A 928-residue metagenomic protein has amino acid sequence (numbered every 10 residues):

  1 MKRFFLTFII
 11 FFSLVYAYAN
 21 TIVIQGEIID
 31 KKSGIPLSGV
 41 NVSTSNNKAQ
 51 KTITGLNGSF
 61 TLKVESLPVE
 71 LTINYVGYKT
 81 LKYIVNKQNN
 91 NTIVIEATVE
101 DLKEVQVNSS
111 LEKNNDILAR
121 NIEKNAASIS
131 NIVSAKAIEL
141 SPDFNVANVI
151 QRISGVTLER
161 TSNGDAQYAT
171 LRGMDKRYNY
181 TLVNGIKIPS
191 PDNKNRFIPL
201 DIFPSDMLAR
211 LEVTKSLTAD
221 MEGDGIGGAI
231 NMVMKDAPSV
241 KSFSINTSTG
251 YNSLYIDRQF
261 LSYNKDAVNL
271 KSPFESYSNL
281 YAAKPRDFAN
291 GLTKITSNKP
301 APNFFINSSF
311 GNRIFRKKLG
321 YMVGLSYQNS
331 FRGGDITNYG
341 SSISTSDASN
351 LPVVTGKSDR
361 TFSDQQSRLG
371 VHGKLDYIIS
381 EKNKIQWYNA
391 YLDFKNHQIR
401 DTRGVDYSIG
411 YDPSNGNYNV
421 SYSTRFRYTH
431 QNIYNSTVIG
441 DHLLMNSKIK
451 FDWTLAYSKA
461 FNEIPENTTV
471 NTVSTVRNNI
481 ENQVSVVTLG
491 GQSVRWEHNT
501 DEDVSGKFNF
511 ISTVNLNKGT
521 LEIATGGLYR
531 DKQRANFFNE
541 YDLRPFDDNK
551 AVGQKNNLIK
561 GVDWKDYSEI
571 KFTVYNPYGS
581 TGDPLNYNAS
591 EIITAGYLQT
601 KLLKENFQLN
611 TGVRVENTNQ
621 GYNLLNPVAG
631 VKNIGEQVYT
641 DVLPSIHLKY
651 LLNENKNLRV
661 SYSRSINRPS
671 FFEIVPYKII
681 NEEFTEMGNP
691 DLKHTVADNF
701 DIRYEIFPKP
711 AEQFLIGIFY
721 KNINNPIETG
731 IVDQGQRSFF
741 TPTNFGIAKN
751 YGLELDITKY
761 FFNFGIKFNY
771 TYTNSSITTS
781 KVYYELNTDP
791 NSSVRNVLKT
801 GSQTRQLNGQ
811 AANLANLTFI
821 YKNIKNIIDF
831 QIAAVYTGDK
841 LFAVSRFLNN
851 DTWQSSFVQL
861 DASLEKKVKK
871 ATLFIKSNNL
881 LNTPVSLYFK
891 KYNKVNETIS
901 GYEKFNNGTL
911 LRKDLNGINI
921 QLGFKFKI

Functional and structural regions predicted by a protein language model:
I29-S33, N41-S45, N74-Y78, N90-E139 (+2 more regions): Short, acidic, small-residue-rich periplasmic hinge/interaction motif at the N-terminus of Gram-negative outer-membrane
T61-K63, I186-K215, K235, F260-S262: Short acidic/polar hinge/loop motifs at secondary-structure boundaries that mediate gating or recognition
A147-K187, G228-A229: Extracytoplasmic beta-strand/coil segments of soluble accessory domains associated with Gram-negative outer-membrane
K187, Q533, K560-N576, N619 (+6 more regions): Surface-exposed extracellular loop regions of Gram-negative outer-membrane beta-barrel proteins, predominantly
G291-R400, P644-I646: Transmembrane beta-barrel wall of Gram-negative outer-membrane proteins
N415-I439, T581-T594, I666-I723, D733-Y760 (+2 more regions): Outer-membrane beta-barrel signature, preferentially recognizing the C-terminal barrel domain of Gram-negative
F719-N722, T741-V844: Gram-negative outer-membrane beta-barrel transporters
Y836-A843, K866-I928: C-terminal beta-signal and adjacent terminal beta-strands/loops of Gram-negative outer-membrane beta-barrel proteins
